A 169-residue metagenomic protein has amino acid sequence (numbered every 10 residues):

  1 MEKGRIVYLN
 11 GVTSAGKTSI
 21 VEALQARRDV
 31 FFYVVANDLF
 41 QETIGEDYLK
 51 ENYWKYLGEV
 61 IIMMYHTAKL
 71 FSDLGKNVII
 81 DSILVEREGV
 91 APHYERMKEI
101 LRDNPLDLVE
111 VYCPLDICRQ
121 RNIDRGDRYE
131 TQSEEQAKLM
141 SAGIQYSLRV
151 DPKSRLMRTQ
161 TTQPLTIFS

Functional and structural regions predicted by a protein language model:
E2-I6, K76: Pre-Walker A (Motif I) flank of P-loop NTPase domains
L9: Hydrophobic anchor at the beta1->P-loop junction of P-loop NTPases
V12: P-loop (Walker A) phosphate-binding loop of NTP-binding proteins
A15, S19-K69, D73: Conserved substrate/cofactor phosphate-moiety recognition/catalytic segment in nucleotide-dependent phosphotransferases
F32-V34, L106-E110, D151-R155: Conserved beta-strand scaffold positions in the cores of enzyme catalytic domains, especially in NTP/NDP-utilizing
Y56-D103: Glycine-rich phosphate-binding loop used to anchor ATP phosphates in small-molecule kinases, encompassing both
L101-R121: Conserved phosphate-donor/acceptor-positioning beta-strand/loop module used by diverse small-molecule
D124-F168: Small-molecule kinase domains that catalyze NTP-dependent phosphoryl transfer to phosphate-bearing small molecules
